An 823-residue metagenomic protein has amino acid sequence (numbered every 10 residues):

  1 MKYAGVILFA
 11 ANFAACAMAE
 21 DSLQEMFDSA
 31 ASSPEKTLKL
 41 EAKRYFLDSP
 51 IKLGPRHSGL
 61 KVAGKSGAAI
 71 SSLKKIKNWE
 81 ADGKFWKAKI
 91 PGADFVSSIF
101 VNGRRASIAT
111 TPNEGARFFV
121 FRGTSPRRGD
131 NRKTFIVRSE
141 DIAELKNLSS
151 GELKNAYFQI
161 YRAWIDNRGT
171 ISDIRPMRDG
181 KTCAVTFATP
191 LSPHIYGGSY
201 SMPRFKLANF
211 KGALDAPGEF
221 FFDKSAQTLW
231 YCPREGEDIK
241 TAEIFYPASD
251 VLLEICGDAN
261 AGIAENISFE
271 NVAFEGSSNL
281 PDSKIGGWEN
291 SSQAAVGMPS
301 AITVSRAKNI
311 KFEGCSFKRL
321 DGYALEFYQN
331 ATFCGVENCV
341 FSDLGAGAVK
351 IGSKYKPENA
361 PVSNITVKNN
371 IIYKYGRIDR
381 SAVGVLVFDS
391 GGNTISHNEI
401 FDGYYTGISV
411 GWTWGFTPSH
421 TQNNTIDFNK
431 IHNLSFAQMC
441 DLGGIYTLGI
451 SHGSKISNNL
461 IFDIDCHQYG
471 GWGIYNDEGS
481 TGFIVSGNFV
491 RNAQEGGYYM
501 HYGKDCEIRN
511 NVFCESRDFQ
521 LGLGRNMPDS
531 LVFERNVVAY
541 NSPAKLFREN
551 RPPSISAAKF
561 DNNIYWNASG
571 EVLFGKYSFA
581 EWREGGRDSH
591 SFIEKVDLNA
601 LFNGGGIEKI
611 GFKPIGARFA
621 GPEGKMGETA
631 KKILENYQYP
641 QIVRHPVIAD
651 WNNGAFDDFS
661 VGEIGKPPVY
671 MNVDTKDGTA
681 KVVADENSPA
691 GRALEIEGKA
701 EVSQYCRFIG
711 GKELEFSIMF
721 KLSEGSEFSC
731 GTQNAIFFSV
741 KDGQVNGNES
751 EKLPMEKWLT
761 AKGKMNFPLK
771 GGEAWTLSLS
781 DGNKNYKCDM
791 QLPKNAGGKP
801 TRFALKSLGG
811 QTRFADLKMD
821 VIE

Functional and structural regions predicted by a protein language model:
D21-K311, S316-K318, F579, R583-V647: Extracellular polysaccharide-degrading/modifying enzymes targeting complex plant/algal/animal polysaccharides
D48-R56, K61, G482-F602: Predominantly extracellular beta-rich ligand-binding scaffolds that present long acidic/polar faces for carbohydrate
S49-P50, D250, S278-K284, P299 (+12 more regions): Short glycine/acidic-rich loop motifs that flank beta-strands on beta-rich extracellular proteins
E265-G276, K308-R319, A331-A346, A360-G376 (+9 more regions): Right-handed parallel beta-helix
H645-T675: Extracellular carbohydrate-recognition regions
E663-A693: Extracellular glycan-recognition surfaces and repeat-rich motifs
P689-V745: Secretory/extracellular carbohydrate-interaction modules and structurally similar beta-sandwich "look-alikes"
Y786-A815: Flexible glycan-contacting loops in extracellular carbohydrate-active proteins
